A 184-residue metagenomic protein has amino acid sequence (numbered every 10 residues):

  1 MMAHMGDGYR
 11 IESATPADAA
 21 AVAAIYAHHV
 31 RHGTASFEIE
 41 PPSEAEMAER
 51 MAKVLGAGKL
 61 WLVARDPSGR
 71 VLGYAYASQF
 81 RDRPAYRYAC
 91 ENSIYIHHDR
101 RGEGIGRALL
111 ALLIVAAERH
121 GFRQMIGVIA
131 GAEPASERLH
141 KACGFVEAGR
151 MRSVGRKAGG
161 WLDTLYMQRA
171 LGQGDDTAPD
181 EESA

Functional and structural regions predicted by a protein language model:
R10-V22: A short beta-loop-alpha structural element at the N-terminal edge of CoA-dependent acyl/N-acetyltransferase catalytic
A23-M51: Conserved GNAT-fold acetyl-CoA-binding loop/helix
P41-D99, L110-A111, A170-G172: Acetyl-CoA-dependent GNAT
Y76-Q79, I126-I129, K141, V146-D163 (+1 more regions): Conserved catalytic-core motifs of GNAT/GCN5-like acyltransferases
R101, G127-E137: Conserved beta-strand-loop-alpha-helix junction that forms the acyl-donor binding cleft
G102-V115, R138-A142: Conserved acetyl-CoA-binding loop-helix of GNAT-fold acetyltransferases
A117-I129: Conserved GNAT acetyl-CoA-binding A-motif
Q173-A184: Acidic/histidine-enriched, glycine/proline-rich intrinsically disordered or flexible terminal extensions
